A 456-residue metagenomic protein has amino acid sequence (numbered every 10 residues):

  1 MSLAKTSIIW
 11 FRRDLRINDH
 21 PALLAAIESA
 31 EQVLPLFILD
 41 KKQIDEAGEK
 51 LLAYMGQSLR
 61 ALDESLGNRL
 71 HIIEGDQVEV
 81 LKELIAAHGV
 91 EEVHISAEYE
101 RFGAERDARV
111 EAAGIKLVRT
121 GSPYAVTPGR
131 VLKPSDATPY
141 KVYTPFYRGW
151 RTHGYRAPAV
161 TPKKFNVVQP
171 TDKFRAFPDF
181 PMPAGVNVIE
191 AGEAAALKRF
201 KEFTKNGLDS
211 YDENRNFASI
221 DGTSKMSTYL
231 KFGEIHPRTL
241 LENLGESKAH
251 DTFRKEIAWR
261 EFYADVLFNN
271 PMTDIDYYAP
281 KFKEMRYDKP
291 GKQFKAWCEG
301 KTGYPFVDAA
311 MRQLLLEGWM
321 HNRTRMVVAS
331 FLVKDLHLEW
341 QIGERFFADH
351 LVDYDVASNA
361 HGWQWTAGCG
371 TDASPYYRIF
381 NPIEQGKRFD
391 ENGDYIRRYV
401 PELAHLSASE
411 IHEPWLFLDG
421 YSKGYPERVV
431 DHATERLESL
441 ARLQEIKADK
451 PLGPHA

Functional and structural regions predicted by a protein language model:
M1-P158, A249, S358, A433 (+2 more regions): Trp/Phe/Arg-rich N-terminal binding region typifying the photolyase-homology
N18, Y54, S58, G192 (+3 more regions): Soluble or luminal CAZymes and related metallo-dependent hydrolases
L51, M55, E299, G303 (+2 more regions): Residue-level preference for long, well-ordered alpha-helices that form the structural scaffold of enzyme catalytic
D136-F282, F389-D390, D394-A456: Glycine/tryptophan-enriched, flexible segments
D221-E402, A408: Active-site-proximal binding-pocket segments
